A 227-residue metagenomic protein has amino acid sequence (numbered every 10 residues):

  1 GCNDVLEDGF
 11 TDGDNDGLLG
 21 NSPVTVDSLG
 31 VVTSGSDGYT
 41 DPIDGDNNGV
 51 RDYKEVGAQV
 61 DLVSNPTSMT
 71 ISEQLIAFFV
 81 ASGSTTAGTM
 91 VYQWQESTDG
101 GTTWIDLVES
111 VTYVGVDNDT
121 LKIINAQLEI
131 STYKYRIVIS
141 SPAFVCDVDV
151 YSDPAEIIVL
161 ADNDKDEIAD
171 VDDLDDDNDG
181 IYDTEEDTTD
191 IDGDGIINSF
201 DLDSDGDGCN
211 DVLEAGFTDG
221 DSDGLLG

Functional and structural regions predicted by a protein language model:
G1-V60, C146, I157-G227: Extracellular calcium-associated, cysteine-rich motifs in secreted modular proteins
V63-S68: Surface-exposed, proline-enriched loop/turn segments that connect beta strands in immunoglobulin-like
L75-G83: A short beta-strand segment in extracellular, disulfide-stabilized domains
A81, W94-Q95, Y135-I137: Core motif of extracellular immunoglobulin-like domains
T85-Q93: Solvent-exposed loop segments of extracellular immunoglobulin-like
T98-N125: Surface-exposed, flexible coil segments in extracellular/virion-facing regions
Q127-K134: Solvent-exposed loop/turn motifs of extracellular immunoglobulin-like beta-sandwich domains
S140-V148: Short, solvent-exposed loop/turn segments at the edges of extracellular beta-sandwich modules
